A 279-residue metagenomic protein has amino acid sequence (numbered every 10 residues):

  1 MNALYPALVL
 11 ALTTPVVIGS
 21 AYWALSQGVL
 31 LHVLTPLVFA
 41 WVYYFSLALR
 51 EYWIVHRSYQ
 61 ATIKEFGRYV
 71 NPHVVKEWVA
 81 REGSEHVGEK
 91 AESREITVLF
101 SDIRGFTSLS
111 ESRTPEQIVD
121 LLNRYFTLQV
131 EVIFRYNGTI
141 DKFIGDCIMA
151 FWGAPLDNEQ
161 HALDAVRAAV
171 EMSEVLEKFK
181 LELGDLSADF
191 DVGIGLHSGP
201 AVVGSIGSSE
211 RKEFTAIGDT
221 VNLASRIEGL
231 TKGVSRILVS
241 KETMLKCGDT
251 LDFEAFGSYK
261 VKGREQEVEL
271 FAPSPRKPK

Functional and structural regions predicted by a protein language model:
M1-A48: Transmembrane alpha-helical segments that form the functional core of multipass membrane systems
L30-S93: Regulatory cytosolic signal-relay segments
E85-R167, F214: Catalytic NTP-binding/metal-coordinating core of nucleotidyl cyclase/transferase enzymes
V98, I148, V192-S198, L270: A structural signal for short, well-ordered beta-strand segments
N123-G138, A154-I194, D219-L230: Alpha-helical scaffold within the catalytic cores of cyclic-nucleotide enzymes
F151-H161, I194-F214, G233-S235, K277: Catalytic strand-loop-helix junctions within cyclic-nucleotide turnover domains
K180, H197, I206, D219-K241 (+2 more regions): Catalytic/regulatory signature loops of cyclic-dinucleotide turnover enzymes and related class III nucleotidyl cyclases
A201, T231-K279: Cytosolic regulatory/linker segments at or just downstream of nucleotide-handling modules in signal-transduction
